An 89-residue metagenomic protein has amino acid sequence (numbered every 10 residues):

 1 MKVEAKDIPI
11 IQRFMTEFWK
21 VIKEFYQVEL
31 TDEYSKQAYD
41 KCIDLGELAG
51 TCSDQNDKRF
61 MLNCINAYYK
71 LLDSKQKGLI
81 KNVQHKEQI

Functional and structural regions predicted by a protein language model:
M1-A5, L79-I89: Short acidic DE-rich linear segments
M1-E33: N-terminal acidic leader/helix
Q12-M15, Y39-C42, L62-Y69: Generic structural concept
V21-F25, L45-C52: Alpha-helix C-capping/helix-to-loop hinge sites
E29-K36, Q55-R59: Short, solvent-exposed positions on alpha-helices
T31-G50: Amphipathic, non-membrane alpha-helical rod segments
E47-K81: Short, charged early-sequence alpha-helical segments and their helix-coil boundaries
